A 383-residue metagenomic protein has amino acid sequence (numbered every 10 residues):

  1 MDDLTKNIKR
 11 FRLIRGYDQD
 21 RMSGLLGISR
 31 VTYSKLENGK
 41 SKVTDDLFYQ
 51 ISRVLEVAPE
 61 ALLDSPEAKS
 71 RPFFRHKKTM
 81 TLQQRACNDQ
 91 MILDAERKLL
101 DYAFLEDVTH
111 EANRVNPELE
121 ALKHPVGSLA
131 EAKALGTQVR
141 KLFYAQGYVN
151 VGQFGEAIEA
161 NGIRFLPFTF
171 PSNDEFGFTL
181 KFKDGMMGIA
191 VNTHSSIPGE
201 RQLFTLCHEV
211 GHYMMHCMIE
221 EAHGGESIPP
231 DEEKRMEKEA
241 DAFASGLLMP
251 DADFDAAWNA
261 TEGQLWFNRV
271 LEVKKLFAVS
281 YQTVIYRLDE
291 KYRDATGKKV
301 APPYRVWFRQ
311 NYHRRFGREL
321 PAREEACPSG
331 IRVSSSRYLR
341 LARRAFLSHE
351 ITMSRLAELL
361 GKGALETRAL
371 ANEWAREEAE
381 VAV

Functional and structural regions predicted by a protein language model:
M1-V383: Active-site hotspot residues in diverse enzymes, especially metal/ion-binding acidic/histidine motifs
